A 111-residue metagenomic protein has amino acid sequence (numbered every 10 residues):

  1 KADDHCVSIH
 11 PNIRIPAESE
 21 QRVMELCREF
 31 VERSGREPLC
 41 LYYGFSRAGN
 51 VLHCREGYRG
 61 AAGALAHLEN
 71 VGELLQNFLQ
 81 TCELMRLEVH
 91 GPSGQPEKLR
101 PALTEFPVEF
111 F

Functional and structural regions predicted by a protein language model:
K1-H53, R59-E69, Q80-F111: Short S/T/G/P-rich N-terminal loop/turn motif that feeds into the first structured element of a domain
V71-Q76: A short, acidic, amphipathic alpha-helical segment used as a generic capping/interface helix at domain edges
